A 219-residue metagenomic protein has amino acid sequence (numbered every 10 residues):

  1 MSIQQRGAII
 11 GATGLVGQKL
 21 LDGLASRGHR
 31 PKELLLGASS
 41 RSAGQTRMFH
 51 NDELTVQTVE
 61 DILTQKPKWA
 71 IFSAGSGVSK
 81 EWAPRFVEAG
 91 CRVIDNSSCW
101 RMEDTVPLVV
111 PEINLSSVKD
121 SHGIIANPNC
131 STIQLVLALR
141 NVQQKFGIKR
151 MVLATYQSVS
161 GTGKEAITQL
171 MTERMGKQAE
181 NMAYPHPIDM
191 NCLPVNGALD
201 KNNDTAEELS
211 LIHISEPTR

Functional and structural regions predicted by a protein language model:
S2-I188: N-terminal Rossmann-like NAD(P) cofactor-binding subdomain of oxidoreductases, focused on the glycine-rich
T58-E60, N196, T218: Short, well-ordered turn and helix-capping elements at secondary-structure junctions
T172-L211: An anion/pyrophosphate-binding glycine-rich loop and adjacent beta-alpha core in soluble alpha-beta enzymes
I212-T218: Residue-level detector of conserved catalytic or cofactor/ligand-binding positions in enzyme active sites
